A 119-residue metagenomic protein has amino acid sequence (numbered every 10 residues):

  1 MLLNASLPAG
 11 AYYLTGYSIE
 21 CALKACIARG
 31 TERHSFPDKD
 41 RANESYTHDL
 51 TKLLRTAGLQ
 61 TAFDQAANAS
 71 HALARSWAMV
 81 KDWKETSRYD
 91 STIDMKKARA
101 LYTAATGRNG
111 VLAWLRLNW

Functional and structural regions predicted by a protein language model:
M1-W119: Terminal alpha-helical segments
